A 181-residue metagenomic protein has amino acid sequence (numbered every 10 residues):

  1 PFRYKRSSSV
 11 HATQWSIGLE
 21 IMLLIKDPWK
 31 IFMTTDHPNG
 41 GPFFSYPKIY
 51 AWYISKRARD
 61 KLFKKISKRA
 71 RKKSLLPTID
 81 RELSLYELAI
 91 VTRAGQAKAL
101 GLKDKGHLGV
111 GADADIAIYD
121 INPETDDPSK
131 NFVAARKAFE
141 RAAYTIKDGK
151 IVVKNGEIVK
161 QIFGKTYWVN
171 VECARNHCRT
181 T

Functional and structural regions predicted by a protein language model:
P1-K30: Histidine/acidic residue-rich metal-binding segments in metalloenzymes
A12, L24-I31, G41-T181: Active-site microenvironment of metallo-dependent hydrolases
T34: Generic enzyme active-site microenvironment
H37: Active-site metal-binding loops of divalent metal-dependent hydrolases
